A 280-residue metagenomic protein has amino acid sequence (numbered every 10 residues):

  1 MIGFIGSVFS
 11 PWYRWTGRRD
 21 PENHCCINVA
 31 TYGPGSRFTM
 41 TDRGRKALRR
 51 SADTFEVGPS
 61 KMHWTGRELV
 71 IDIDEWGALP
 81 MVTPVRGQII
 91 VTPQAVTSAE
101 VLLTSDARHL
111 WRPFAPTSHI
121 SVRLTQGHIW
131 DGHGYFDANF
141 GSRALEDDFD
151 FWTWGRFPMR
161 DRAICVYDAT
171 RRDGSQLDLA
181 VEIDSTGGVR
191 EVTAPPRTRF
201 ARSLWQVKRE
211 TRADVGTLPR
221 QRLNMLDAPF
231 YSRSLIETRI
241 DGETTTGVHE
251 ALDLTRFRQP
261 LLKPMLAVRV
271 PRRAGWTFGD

Functional and structural regions predicted by a protein language model:
M1-D280: Structured soluble/peripheral alpha/beta segments that form catalytic or ligand/cofactor-binding pockets
